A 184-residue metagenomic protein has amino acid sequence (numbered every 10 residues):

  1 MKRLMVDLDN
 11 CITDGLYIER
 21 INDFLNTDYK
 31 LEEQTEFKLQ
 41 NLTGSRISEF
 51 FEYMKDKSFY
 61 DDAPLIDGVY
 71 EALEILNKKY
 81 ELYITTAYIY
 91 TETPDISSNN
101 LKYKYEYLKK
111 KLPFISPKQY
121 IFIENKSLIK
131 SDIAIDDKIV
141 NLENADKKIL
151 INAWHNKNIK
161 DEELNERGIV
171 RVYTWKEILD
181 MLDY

Functional and structural regions predicted by a protein language model:
M1-E49: Active-site neighborhood of HAD-like aspartate-dependent phosphohydrolases
C11-T13, I18-E19, A87-E92, K126-L128 (+2 more regions): Short, solvent-exposed loop/turn segments at secondary-structure junctions
F51-A63, I89-D95: Surface-exposed cleft-lining segments at the edges of enzyme active sites
V69-L101, L108: Substrate-recognition element of Asp-dependent hydrolases with the DxDx(T/V) motif
E81-Y83, I133, I149: A structural signal for isolated positions on well-ordered beta-strands in alpha/beta enzyme cores
L112-D132, K138: Donor nucleotide-activated moiety binding/catalytic core segment of transferases that use nucleotide-activated donors
Y120-F122, E166-E177: Short acidic-hydrophobic, aromatic-tinged amphipathic segments that line or gate anion-handling sites
I135-V170: Acidic, Mg2+-coordinating phosphoryl-transfer loop and its flanking beta/alpha structural elements, shared across
